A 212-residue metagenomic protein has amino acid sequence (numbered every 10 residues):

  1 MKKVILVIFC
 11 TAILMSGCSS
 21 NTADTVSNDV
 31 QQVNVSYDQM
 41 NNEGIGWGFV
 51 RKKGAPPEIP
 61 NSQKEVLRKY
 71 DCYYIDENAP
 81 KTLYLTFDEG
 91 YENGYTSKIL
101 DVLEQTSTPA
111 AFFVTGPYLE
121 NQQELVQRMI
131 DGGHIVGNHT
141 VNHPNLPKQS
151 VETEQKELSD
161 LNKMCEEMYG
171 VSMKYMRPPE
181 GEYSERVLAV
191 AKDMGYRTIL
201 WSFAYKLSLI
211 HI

Functional and structural regions predicted by a protein language model:
K2-N21: Sec-dependent N-terminal signal peptides of Gram-positive bacterial secreted proteins and lipoproteins
C18-T86, E92-Q105: N-terminal pre-catalytic segment of deacetylase/amide-hydrolase enzymes
Y70, L100, Q123-Q127, L158-N162 (+1 more regions): Generic structural signal for well-ordered alpha-helices, preferentially at hydrophobic/aromatic core positions
D88, L103, V136-H139, T198: Conserved, mostly hydrophobic/aromatic
I99-T106, L119-G137, A191-D193: Acidic (Asp/Glu)-rich catalytic clusters
V102-A111, I135, V151-E182, A189: CE4/NodB-like, metal-dependent polysaccharide N-deacetylase domain that modifies extracellular/periplasmic N-acetylated
P144-Q149, L207: A short acidic, helix-capping loop that chelates divalent metal ions and anchors anionic groups
I210-I212: Conserved small/polar residues in nucleotide/adenosyl-binding loops
